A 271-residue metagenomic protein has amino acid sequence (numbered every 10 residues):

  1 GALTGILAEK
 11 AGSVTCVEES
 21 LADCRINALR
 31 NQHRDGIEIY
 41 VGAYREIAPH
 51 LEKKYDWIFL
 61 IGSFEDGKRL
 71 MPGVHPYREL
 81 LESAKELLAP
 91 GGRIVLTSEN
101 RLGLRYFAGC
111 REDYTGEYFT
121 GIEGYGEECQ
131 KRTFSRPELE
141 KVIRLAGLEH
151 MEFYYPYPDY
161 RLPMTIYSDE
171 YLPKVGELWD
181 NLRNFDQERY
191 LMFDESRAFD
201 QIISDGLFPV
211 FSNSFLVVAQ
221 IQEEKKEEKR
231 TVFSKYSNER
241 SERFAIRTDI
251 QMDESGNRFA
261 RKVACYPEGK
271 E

Functional and structural regions predicted by a protein language model:
G1-G12: Conserved SAM-binding loop of SAM-dependent methyltransferases across substrates and taxa, primarily the Class I
Q32-E46: Conserved SAM-binding strand-loop segment of SAM-dependent methyltransferases
A48-I58: A short acidic, Gly/Pro-enriched loop at the edge of an enzyme's catalytic core that lines a small-molecule cofactor
D56-H75: A short SAM/SAH-binding and catalytic strip from SAM-dependent methyltransferases
G73-R93: A short glycine-rich, Lys/Arg-flanked "PGG" loop and its adjoining helix->strand segment in the class I
V95-Y118: Conserved class I S-adenosyl-L-methionine
E128-Y155: Short alpha-helix
I166-K270: C-terminal lobe and adjacent flexible extensions of AdoMet/dcAdoMet transferase-like proteins
